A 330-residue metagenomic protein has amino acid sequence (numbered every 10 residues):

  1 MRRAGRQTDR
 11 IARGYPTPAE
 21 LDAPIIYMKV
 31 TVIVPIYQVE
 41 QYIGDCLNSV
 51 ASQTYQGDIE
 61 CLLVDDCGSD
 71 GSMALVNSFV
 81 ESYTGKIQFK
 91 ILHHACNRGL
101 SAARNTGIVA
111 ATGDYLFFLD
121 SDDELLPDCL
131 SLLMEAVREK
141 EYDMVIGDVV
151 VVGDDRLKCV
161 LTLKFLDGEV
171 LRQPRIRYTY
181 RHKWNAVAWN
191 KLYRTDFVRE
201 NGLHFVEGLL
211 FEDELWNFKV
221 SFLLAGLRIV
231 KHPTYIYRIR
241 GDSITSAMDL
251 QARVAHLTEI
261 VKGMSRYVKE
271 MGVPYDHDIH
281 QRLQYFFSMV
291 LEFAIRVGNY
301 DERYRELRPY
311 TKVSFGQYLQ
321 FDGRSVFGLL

Functional and structural regions predicted by a protein language model:
R3, I25-I26, Y142, R296-L330: Membrane-interface aromatic/basic loop that binds lipid-linked glycans or pyrophosphate carriers, typified by
K29-T31, E60, L215: Cell-envelope/extracellular polymer assembly enzymes that use nucleotide-activated donors
V39-S52: Short, well-formed alpha-helical segments that are part of the catalytic scaffolds of diverse glycosyltransferases
Y42-G44, D70-F79, E124, D128: Acidic helix N-cap motif at the loop->helix transition within catalytic regions of sugar-transfer enzymes
D65-A74, C96: A conserved acidic beta->alpha catalytic loop
H94-A111: Glycine-rich, basic loop-to-helix element that forms the pyrophosphate-binding segment of sugar-nucleotide handling
L116: Short aromatic/hydrophobic "clamp" motif used to bind/position activated sugar donors
S121-R228, R238-A252: Donor-binding/catalytic cores of nucleotide-activated saccharide and glycerol-phosphate transferases/polymerases
